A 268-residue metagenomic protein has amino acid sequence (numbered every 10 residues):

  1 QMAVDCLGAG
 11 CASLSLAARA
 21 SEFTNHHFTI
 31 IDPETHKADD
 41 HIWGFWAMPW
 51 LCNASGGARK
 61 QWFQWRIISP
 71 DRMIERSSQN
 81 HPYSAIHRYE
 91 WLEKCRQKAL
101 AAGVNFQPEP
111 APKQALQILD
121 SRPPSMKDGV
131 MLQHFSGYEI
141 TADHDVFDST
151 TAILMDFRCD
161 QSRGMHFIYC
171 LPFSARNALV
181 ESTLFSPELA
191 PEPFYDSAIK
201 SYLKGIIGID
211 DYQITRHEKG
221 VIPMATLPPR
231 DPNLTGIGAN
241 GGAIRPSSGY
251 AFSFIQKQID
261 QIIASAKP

Functional and structural regions predicted by a protein language model:
Q1-T29: N-terminal Rossmann-like FAD-binding beta1-loop-alpha1 element of flavoenzymes
A9, S121-P123, G238: Glycine-rich, N-terminal phosphate-binding loop of Rossmann-like dinucleotide-binding domains
C11, S15, E90, A198 (+1 more regions): Short amphipathic alpha-helical face segments that pack within enzyme cores and frequently flank/anchor catalytic
A12, H36, P124: Conserved Rossmann-like nucleotide-cofactor binding loop
R19, K98-Q213, P223-R230: Predominantly flavin-linked oxidoreductase catalytic cores and closely associated redox partners
R19-D71, S136: N-terminal FAD cofactor-binding segment of flavoenzymes
A47-P108, A115: A conserved beta-strand/loop capping segment in the N-terminal third of enzymes that catalyze redox or closely related
L227-P268: Conserved mid-domain beta->alpha element of the FAD-binding
